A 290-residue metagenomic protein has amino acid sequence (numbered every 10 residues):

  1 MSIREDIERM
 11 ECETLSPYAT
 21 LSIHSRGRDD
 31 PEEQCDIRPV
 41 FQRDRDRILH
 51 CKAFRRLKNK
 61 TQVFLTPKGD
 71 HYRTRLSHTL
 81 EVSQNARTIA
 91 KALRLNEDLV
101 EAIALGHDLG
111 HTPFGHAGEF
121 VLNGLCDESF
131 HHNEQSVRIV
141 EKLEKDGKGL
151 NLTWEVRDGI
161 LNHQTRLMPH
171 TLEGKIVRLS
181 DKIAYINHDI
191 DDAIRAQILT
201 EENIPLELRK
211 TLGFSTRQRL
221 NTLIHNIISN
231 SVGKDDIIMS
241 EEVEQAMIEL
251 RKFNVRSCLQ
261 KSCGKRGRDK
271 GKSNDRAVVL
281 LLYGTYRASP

Functional and structural regions predicted by a protein language model:
M1-T79, S83-I89, N96-E97, F130-P290: Histidine-centered, transition-metal-coordinating active-site segments
F54, G106-L109: Short glycine-enriched loops at secondary-structure junctions
R87-I89, D108-H111: A short acidic, glycine/proline-enriched capping/turn motif at secondary-structure boundaries, especially helix N-cap
D98, A102, G115-F130, A196-Q197: Post-HEXXH active-site segment of zinc metalloproteases
E101-G106, L179: Short alpha-helix carrying the canonical HExxH Zn2+-binding catalytic motif
L105, E119, V137: Alpha-helical ligand/cofactor-binding cores
G110-F114, A184: Short active-site segment of divalent metal-dependent hydrolases/proteases that encodes the spacing between
